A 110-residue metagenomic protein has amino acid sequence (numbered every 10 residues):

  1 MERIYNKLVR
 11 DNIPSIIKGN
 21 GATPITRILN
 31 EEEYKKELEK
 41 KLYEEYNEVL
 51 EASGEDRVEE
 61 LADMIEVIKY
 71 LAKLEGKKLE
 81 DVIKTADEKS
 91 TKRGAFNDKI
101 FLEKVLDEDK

Functional and structural regions predicted by a protein language model:
M1-K110: Flexible "arm" and connector segments at domain edges
